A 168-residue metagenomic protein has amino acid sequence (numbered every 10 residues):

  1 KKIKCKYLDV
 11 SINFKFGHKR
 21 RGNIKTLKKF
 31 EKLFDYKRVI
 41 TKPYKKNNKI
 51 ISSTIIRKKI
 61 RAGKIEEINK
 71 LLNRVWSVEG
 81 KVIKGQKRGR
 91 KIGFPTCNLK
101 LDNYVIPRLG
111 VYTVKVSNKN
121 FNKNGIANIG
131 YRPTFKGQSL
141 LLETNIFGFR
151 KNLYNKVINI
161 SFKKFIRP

Functional and structural regions predicted by a protein language model:
K2-P95: Classical nucleotidyltransferase
K84-P168: Phosphate/ribose-recognition catalytic cores of enzymes acting on nucleotide-derived substrates
